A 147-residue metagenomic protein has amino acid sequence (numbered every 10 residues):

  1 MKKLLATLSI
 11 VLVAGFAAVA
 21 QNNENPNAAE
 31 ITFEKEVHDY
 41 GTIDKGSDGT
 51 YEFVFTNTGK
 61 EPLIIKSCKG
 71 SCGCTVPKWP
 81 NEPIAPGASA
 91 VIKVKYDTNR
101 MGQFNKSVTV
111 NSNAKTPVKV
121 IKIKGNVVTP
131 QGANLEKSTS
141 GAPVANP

Functional and structural regions predicted by a protein language model:
M1-E24: Bacterial Sec-dependent N-terminal signal peptides
Q21-D44, T116-P147: Long, low-complexity ectodomains and other extracytoplasmic segments of secretory-pathway proteins
Y40-G41, W79-I84, K95-Y96: Beta-strand-rich interaction surfaces with strong enrichment in secreted/lumenal proteins
K45-E52, N99-S107: Short, solvent-exposed loop/turn segments enriched in Ser/Thr/Gly
F55-G59: Asparagine-centered strand-capping/turn motif at beta-strand->loop junctions
K60-P86: Surface-exposed binding patches on compact interaction domains or structured appendages
A88-V94: Short strand-edge motifs at loop-to-beta-strand transitions and within beta-strands of extracellular beta-rich domains
V110-K115: Short, exposed beta-strand-loop hairpins at the edges of beta-sheets in extracellular/periplasmic proteins
